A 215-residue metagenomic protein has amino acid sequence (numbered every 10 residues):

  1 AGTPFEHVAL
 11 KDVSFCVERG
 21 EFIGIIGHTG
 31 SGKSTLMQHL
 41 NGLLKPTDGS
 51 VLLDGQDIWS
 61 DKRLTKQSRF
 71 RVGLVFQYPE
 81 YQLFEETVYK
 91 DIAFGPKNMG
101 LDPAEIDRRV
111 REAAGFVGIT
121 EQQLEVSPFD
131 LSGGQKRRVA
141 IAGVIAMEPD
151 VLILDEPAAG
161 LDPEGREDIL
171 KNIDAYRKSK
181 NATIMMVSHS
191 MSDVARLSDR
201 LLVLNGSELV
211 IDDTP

Functional and structural regions predicted by a protein language model:
N41: Helix-to-loop junction immediately C-terminal to a conserved catalytic motif
S50-Q67: ABC ATPase NBD Q-loop/coupling interface
A104-Q122: Conserved ABC ATPase "signature" region
S127-L131, Q135: Conserved ABC ATPase signature
L152-D155: Catalytic Walker B motif of ABC-type/P-loop ATPase nucleotide-binding domains
V194-R196: A short, surface-exposed alpha-helical micro-motif characterized by mixed small hydrophobic and charged/polar residues
G206-S207: Conserved ABC ATPase "signature" C-loop
